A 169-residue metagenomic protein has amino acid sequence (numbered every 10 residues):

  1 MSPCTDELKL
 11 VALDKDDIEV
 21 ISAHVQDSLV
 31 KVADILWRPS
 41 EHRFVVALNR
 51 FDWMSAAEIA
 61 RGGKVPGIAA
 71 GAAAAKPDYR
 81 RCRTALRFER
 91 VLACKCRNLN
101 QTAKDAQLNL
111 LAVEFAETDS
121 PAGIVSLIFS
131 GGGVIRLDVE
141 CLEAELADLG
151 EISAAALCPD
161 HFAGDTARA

Functional and structural regions predicted by a protein language model:
M1-A169: Surface-exposed, interaction-prone regions used to assemble/regulate multi-protein complexes
